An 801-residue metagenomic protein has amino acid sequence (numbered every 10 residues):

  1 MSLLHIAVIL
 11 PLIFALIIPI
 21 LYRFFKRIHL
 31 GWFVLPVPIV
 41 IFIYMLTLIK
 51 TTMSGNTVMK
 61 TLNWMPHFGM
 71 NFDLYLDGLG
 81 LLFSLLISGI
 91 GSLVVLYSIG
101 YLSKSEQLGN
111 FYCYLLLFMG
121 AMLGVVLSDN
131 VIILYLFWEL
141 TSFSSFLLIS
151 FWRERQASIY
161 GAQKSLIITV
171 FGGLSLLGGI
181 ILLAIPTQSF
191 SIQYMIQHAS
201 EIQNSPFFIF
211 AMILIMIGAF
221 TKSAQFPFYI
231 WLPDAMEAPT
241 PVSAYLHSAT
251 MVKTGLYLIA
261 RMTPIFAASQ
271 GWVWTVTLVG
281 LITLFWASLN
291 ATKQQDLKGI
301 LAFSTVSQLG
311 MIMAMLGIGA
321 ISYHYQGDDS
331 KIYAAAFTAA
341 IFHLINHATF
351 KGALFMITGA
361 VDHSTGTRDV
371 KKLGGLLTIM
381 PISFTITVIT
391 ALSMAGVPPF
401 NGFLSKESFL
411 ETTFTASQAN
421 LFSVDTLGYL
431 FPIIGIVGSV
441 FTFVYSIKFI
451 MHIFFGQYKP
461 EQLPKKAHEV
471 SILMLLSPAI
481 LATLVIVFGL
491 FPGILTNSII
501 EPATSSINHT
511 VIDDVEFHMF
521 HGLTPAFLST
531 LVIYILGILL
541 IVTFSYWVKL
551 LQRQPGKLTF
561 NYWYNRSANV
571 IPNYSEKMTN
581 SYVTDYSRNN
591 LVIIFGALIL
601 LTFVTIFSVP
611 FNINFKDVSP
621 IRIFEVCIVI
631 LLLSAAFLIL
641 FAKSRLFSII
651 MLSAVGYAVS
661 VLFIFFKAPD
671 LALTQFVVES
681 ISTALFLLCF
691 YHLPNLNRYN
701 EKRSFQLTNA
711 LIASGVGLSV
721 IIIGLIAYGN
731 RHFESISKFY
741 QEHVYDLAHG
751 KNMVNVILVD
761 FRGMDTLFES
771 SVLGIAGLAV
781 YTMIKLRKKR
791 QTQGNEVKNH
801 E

Functional and structural regions predicted by a protein language model:
M1-L3, A668-S682: Membrane-embedded alpha-helical segments of integral membrane proteins
M1-N497, F520-K549, P572, E576 (+6 more regions): ...captures the hydrophobic TM-helix bundle architecture rather than a specific catalytic motif, and can also fire on
L74, I345-H347, L373, Y586 (+3 more regions): Hydrophobic alpha-helical elements at and bordering transmembrane segments of multi-pass membrane proteins
Y114-L115, V677-I681, K702-R703, V797-N799: Noncatalytic linker/hinge segments flanking ATPase motor cores
E139-L140, S653, V678: A short beta-strand motif that forms part of the nucleic acid-binding face of small beta-barrel RNA-binding folds
T254, Y699-N700, G794-E796: Low-complexity, flexible helical/coil segments
L495-F641, L646-I650, A654, A658-F663 (+2 more regions): Aromatic-capped, Gly/Pro-kinked transmembrane alpha-helices
H692-F705: Cytosolic-side transmembrane helix boundary signature
